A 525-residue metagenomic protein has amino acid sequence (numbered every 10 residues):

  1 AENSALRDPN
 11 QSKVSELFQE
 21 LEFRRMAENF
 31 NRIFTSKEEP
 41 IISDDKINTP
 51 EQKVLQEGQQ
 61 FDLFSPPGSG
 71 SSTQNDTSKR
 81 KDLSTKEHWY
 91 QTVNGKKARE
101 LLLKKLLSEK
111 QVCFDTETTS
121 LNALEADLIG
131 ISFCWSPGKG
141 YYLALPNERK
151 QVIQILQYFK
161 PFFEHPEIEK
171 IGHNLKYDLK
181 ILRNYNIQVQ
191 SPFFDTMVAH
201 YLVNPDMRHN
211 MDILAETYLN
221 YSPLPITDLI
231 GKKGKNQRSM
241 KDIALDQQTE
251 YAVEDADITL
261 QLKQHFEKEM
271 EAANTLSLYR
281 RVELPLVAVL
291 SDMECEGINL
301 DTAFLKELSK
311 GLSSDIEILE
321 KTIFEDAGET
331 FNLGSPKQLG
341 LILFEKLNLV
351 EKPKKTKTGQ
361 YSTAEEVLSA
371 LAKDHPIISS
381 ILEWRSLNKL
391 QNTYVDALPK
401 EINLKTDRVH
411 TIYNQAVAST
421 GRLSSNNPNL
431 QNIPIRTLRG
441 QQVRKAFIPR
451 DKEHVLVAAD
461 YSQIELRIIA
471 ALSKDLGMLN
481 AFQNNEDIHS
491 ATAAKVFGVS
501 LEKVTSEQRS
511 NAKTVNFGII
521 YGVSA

Functional and structural regions predicted by a protein language model:
A1-P146, H173-L175, D206, L214 (+11 more regions): Conserved "right-hand" nucleotidyltransferase catalytic core of DNA-directed polymerases
W135-G172: Nucleic-acid-processing active sites and adjacent nucleic-acid-binding tracks, predominantly divalent metal-dependent
Q157, I213, Q441, L466-R467 (+3 more regions): Feature representing long, continuous alpha-helical segments
I168-L179, Y201-V203: Acidic, metal-coordinating catalytic cores used for nucleic-acid/nucleotide bond scission and strand-transfer chemistry
R183-F193, M207-D212, D475-L479: A short alpha->loop->secondary-structure connector
Q188-N204, Y218, N485-H489: Conserved beta-strand -> loop -> alpha-helix junction used to position metal-binding or nucleic-acid-contacting
N484-N511: Generic long, charged, amphipathic alpha-helical segments
